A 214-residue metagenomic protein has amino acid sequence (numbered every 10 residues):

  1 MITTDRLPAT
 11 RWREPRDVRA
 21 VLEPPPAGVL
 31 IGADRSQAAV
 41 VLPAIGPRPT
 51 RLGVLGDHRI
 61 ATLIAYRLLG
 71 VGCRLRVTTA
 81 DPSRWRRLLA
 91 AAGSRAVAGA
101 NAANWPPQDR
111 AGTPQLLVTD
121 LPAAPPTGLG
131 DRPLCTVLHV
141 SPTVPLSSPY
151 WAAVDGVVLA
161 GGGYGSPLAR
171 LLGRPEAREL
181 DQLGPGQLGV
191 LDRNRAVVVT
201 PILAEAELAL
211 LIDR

Functional and structural regions predicted by a protein language model:
M1-V97, R193-R214: Extended, compositionally biased accessory segments flanking or bridging domains
P49-L183: ATP/nucleotide-binding catalytic cores
G165-R214: Conserved GTP-binding G-domain of TRAFAC-class P-loop NTPases and closely related GTPase folds
